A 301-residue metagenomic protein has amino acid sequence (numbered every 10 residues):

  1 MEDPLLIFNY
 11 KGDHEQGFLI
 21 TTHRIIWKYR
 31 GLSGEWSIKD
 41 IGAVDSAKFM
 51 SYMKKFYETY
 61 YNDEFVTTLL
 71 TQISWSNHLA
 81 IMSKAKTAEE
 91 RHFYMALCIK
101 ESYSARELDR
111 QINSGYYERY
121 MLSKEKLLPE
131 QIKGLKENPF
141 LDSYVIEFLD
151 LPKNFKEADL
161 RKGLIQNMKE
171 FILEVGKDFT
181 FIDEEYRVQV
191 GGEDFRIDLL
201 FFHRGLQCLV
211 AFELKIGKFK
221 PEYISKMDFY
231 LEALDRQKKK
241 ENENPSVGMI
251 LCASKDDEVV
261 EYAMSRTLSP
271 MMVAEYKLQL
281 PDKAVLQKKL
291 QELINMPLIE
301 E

Functional and structural regions predicted by a protein language model:
M1-F18: Anionic N-terminal interaction surfaces
F8-N9, Y29, S83: Pocket-edge structural micro-motifs
E15-G17, S33-W36, D194-R196, Q207-L209: Short, mixed charged/polar active-site loops that provide acid/base catalysis or chelate metal/phosphate cofactors
F18, R30, V260-E261: A short acidic (Asp/Glu
R24-I26, S33-S46: Phosphoinositide-dependent membrane-docking surfaces
A43, K48-E301: Basic, low-complexity intrinsically disordered segments
